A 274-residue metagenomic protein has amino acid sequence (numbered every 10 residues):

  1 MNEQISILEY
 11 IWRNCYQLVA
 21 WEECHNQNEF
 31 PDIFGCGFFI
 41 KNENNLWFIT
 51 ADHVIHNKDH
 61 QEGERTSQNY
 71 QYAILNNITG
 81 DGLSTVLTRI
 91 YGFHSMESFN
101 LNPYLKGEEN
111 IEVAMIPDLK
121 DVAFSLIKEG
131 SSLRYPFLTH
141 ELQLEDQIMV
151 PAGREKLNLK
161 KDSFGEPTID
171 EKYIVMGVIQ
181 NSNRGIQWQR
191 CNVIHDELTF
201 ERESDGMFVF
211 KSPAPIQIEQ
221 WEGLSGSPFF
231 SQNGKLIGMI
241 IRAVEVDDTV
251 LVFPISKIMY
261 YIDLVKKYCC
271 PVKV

Functional and structural regions predicted by a protein language model:
R13-Y104, F124, K128-G130, V178 (+3 more regions): Catalytic histidine site
G35-F38, C191-L198, M239-I240: Short beta-strand-centered aromatic/proline hotspots
F48, I116, A123-I127, S204-Q217 (+1 more regions): Generic recognition of long tandem-repeat/solenoid scaffolds
E62-N69, Y135-I148, S225-S231: Extended Gly/Ser/Thr-rich low-complexity repeat segments, especially those forming or decorating extracellular
L126-G130, E141-R190: Short glycine/Trp-rich loop-beta-loop segment that forms part of the substrate-binding cleft
I186-E222: Intrinsically disordered, low-complexity segments enriched in Gly and acidic/Ser/Thr residues that form flexible
Q217-I240: Catalytic nucleophile loop of clan PA
L264-V274: Cysteine/selenocysteine-centered motifs that mediate thiol-based redox chemistry or coordinate metal-sulfur cofactors
